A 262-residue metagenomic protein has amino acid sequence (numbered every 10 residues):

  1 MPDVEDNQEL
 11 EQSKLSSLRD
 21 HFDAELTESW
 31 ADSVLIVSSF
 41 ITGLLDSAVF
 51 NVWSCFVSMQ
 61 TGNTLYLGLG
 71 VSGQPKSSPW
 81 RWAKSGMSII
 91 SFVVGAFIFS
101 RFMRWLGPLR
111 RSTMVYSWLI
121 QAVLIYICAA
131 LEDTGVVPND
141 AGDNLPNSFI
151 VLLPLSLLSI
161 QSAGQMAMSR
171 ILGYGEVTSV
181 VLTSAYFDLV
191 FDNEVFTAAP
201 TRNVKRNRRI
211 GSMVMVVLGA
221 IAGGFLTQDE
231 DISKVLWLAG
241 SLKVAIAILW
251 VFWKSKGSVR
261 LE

Functional and structural regions predicted by a protein language model:
M1-D20, L261-E262: Intrinsically disordered, low-complexity terminal tails of fungal membrane proteins
I36-V57, L124, C128, N139-S179: Hydrophobic core of transmembrane alpha-helices in multi-pass small-molecule transporters, especially MFS/SLC-type
V57, G62-L69, L157-G219: Substrate-agnostic recognition of the 12-TM MFS/MFS-like secondary transporter fold
I89, V93-F97, Y126, M213-I221 (+1 more regions): Hydrophobic/small/kink-forming positions within alpha-helical transmembrane segments of polytopic membrane proteins
F97, R101, W105-L106, I221 (+2 more regions): Membrane-interface helix caps of multi-pass small-molecule transporters
P108-Y116, F225-S241: A membrane-interface helix-boundary motif in multi-pass transporters
L119-D143, A247-K254: C-terminal ends and interior cores of transmembrane alpha-helices in multi-pass membrane transporters/permeases
L242-E262: Multi-pass alpha-helical transporter architecture, strongest for 12-TM Major Facilitator/SLC carriers used
